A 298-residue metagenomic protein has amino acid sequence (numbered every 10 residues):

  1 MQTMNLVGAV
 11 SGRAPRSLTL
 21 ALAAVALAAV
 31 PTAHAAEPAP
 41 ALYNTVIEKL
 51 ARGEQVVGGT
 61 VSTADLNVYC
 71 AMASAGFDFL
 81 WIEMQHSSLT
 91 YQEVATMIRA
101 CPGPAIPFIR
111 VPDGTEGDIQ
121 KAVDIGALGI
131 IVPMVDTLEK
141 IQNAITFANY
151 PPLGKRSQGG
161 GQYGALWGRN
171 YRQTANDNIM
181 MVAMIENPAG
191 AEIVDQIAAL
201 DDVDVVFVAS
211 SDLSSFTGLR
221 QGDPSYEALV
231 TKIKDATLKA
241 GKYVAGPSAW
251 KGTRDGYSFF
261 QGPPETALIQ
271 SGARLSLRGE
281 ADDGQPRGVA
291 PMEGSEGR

Functional and structural regions predicted by a protein language model:
Q2-L20: Bacterial N-terminal signal peptides that target proteins for export
S11, V30-P31, S214: Short linear Ser/Thr-Pro motifs
G12, A23-A26, L219: Extended rod-forming repeat segments used as scaffolds/tethers
S17-A29: Bacterial N-terminal signal peptides
A28-P31, V244: Hydrophobic alpha-helical elements and their junctions with loops/disorder across both membrane and soluble proteins
A35-R298: Expand to "…catalyze enediolate/carbanion chemistry for C-C bond making/breaking, isomerization, decarboxylation
